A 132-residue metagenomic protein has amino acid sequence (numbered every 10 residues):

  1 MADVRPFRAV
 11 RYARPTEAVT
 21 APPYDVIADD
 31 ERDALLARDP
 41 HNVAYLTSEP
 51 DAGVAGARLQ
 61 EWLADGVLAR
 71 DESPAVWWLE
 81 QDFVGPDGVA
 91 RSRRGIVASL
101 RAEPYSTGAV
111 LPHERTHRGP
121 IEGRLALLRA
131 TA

Functional and structural regions predicted by a protein language model:
M1-A132: A cross-family signal for N-terminal binding/gating loops and helix N-caps that shape access to the active site
